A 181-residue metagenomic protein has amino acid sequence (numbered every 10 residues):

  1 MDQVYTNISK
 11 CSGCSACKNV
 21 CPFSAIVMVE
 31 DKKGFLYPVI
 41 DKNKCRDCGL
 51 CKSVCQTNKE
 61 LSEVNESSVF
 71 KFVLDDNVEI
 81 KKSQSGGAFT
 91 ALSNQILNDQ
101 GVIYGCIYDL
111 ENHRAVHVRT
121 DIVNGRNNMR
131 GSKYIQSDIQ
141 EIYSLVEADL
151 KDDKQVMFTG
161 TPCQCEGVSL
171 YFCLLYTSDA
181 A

Functional and structural regions predicted by a protein language model:
M1, N43-D152: Flanking helices and flexible, charged tails adjoining ferredoxin-like Fe-S electron-transfer domains in multi-subunit
M1-G13: Long terminal accessory regions outside catalytic cores
Q3-V4, A16-V39, G49-S67: Iron-sulfur cluster-binding cysteine motifs and their immediate structural context in ferredoxin-like electron-transfer
S85-G87, L110, F158-V168: Gly/Ser/Thr-rich loops at beta-strand to alpha-helix junctions that form or flank small-molecule/cofactor-binding
I96, F172-L175: Active-site catalytic pocket residues across diverse enzymes, especially alpha/beta-hydrolases
V116, G167-Y171: A short acidic (Asp/Glu
D153-M157: Short active-site oxyanion
Y176-A181: Conserved small/polar residues in nucleotide/adenosyl-binding loops
